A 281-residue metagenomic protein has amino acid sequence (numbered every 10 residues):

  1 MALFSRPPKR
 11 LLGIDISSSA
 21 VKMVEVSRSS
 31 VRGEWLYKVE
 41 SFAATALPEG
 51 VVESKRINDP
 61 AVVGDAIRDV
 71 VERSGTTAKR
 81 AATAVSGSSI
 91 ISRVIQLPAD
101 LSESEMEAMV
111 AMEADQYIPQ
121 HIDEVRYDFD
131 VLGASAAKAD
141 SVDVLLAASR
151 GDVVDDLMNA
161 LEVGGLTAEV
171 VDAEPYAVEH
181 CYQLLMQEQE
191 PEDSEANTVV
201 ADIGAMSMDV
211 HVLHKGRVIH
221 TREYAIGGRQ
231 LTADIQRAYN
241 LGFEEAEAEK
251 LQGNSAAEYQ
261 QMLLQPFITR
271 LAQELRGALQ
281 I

Functional and structural regions predicted by a protein language model:
M1-E113, D155, G165-T167: Non-catalytic, solvent-exposed interaction/assembly segments
L3-S5, L12-D15, R73, T83 (+7 more regions): Replace "in large, NTP-powered and nucleic-acid-processing enzymes" with "in large, NTP-powered factors and other
P7-P8, V62-G75, L185-A196, E274-I281: Phosphate-interacting basic helix/loop segments used at nucleotide- and nucleic-acid interfaces
I14-V21, S86-S88, E195, V200-S207 (+2 more regions): A short acidic Gly-Thr/Ser loop motif
V52-E53, V153-H180, R217-A257: Glycine-rich phosphate-binding loop plus the immediately following alpha-helix
R80-M186: Active-site neighborhood for divalent-cation/phosphate handling
A225, A246-I281: Adenine-nucleotide phosphate-binding core of ATP-dependent small-molecule kinases
